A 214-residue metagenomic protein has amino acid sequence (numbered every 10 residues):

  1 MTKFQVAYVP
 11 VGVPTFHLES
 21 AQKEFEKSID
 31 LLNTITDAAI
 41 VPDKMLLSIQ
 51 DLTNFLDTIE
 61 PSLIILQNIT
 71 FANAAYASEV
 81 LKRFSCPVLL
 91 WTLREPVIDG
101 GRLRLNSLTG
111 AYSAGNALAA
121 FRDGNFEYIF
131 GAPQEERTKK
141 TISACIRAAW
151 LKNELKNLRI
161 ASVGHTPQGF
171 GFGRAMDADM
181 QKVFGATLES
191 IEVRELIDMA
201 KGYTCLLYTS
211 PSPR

Functional and structural regions predicted by a protein language model:
M1-Q5, Q134, A144-C145, I197-C205: N-terminal and secondary-structure boundary signal
T2-L18, N157-T166: Short beta-strand segments enriched in small/hydrophobic residues
V13-E26, G101-L108, Q168-G173: Glycine- and acidic-residue-enriched helix-capping/strand-helix junction motifs
K23-E26, V80-R83, A175-V183: Short, solvent-exposed amphipathic alpha-helical segments in soluble enzyme and RNA/protein-processing domains
I29-M45, N125-F130, T187-I191: Short beta-strand elements in bilobed, periplasmic/extracellular small-molecule ligand-binding domains
M45-K156, G169: Cofactor- and metal-binding active-site motifs of prokaryotic enzymes that mediate redox/radical or nucleophilic
S162-V163, P167-L207: Accessory alpha-helical/coil subdomains and C-terminal extensions that flank or cap enzyme catalytic cores
Y208-R214: Conserved small/polar residues in nucleotide/adenosyl-binding loops
